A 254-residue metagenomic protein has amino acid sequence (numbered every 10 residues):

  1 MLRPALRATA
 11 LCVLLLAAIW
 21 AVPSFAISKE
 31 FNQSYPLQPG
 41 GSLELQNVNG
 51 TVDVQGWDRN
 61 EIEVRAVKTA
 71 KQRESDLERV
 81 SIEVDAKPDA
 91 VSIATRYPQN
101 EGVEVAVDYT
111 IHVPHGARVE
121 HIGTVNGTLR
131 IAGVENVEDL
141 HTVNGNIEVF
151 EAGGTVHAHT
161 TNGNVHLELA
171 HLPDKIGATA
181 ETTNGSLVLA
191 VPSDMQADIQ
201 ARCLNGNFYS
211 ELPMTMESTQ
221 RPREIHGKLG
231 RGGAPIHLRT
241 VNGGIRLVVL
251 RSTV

Functional and structural regions predicted by a protein language model:
M1-V254: Intrinsically disordered, low-complexity terminal regions
